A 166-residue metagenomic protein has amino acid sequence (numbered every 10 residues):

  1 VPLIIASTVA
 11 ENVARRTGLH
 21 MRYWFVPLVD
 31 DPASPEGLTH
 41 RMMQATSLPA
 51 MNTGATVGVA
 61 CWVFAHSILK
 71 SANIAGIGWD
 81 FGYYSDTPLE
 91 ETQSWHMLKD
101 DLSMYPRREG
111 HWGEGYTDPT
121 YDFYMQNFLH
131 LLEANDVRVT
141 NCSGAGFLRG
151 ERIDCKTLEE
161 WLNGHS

Functional and structural regions predicted by a protein language model:
V1-S166: Metal-ion/cofactor- or nucleotide/acyl-coenzyme-handling active-site neighborhoods
